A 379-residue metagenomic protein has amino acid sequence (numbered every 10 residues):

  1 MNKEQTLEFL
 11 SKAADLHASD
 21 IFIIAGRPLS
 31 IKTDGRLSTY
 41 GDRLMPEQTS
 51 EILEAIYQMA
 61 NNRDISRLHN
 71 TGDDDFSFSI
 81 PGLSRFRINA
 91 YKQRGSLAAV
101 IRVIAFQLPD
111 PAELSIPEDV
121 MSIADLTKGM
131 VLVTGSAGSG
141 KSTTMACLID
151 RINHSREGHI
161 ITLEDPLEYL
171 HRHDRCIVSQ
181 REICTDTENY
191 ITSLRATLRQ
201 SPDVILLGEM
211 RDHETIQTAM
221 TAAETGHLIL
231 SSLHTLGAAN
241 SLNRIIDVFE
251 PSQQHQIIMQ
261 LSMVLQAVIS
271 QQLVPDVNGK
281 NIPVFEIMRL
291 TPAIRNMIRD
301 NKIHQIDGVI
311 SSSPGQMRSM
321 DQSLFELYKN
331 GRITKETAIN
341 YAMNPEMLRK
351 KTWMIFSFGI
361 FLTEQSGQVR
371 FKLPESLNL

Functional and structural regions predicted by a protein language model:
M1-F361, G367-L379: Short, flexible helix-loop junctions that flank or precede catalytic/ligand sites
